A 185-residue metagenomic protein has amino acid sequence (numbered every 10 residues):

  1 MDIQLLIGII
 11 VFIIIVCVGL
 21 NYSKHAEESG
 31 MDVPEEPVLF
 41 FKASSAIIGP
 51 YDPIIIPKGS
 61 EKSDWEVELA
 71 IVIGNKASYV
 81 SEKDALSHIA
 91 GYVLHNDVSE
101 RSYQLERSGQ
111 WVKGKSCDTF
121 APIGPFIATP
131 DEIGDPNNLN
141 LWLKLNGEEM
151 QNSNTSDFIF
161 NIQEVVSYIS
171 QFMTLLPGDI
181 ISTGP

Functional and structural regions predicted by a protein language model:
M1-E61: Extended, compositionally biased flexible segments
H25, M31, R101-P185: Catalytic-pocket segment enriched in acidic/His residues
E28, F41, P50, V72-G74 (+3 more regions): Short beta-strand-to-turn element immediately C-terminal to the catalytic PLP-Schiff-base lysine in fold type I
E28-S29, I54-S63, A77-D84, W111-K115 (+1 more regions): A generic local secondary-structure boundary/capping motif
E66-N96: RNA pseudouridine synthases
